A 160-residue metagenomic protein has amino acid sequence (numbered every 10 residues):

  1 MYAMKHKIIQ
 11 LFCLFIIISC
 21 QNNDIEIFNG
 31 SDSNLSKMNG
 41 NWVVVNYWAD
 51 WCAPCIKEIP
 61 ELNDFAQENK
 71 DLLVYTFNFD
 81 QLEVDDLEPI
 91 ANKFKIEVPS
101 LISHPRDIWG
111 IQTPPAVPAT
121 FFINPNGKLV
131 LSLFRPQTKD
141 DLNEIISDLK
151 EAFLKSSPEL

Functional and structural regions predicted by a protein language model:
M1-A3: Short, Lys/Arg-enriched N-terminal segments with co-localized hydrophobic residues within the first ~10-30 amino acids
K5-C13: Sec-dependent signal peptide recognition, specifically the positively charged N-region followed immediately by
F12-K37, V98: N-terminal "domain-start" segment that seeds a small globular fold
L35-I56, Y75: Short active-site neighborhood of thiol/selenol oxidoreductases, capturing the structured segment around
Y47-W48, I90, V98: Conserved hydrophobic/aromatic "anchor" residues that stabilize well-ordered secondary structure elements
I56-F94, H104-G110: Structural microenvironment flanking redox-active thiols in thiol-disulfide oxidoreductases
N92-I96, S103-D148: Thiol/disulfide oxidoreductase modules built on the thioredoxin-like
F153-L160: Non-globular targeting/processing and membrane-anchoring segments
